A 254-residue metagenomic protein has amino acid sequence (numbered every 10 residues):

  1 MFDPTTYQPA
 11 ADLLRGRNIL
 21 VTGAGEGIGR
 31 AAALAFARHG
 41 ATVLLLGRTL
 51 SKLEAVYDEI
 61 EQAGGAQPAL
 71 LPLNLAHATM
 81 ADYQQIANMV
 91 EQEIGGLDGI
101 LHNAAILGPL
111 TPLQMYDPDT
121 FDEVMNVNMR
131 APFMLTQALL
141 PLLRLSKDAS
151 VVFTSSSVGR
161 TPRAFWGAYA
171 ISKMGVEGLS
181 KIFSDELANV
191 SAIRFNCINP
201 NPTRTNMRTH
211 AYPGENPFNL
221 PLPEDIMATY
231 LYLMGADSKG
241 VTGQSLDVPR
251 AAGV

Functional and structural regions predicted by a protein language model:
P4, I193, C197-I198, T205 (+1 more regions): C-terminal helical subdomain
R17, G65-A66, G95-D98, L143-S156 (+2 more regions): Active-site loop of short-chain dehydrogenase/reductase
N18, G23-G27: Conserved glycine-rich cofactor-binding loop
A41-A55: Conserved glycine-rich Rossmann-like NAD(P)H-binding loop of the short-chain dehydrogenase/reductase
A63-T79: Rossmann-fold cofactor-recognition segment
I86, T111-L113, D117-D122: Substrate-binding pocket helix/loop in short-chain dehydrogenase/reductase
I106, R144, D148-N189, P202: Catalytic loop of short-chain dehydrogenase/reductase
